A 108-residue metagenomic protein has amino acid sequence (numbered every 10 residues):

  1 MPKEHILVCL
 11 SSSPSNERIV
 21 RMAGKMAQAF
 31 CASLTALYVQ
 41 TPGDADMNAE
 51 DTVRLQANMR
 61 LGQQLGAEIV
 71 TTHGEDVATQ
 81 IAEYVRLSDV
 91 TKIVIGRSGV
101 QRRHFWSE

Functional and structural regions predicted by a protein language model:
M1-E108: Structured cytosolic domains appended to multi-pass membrane proteins
